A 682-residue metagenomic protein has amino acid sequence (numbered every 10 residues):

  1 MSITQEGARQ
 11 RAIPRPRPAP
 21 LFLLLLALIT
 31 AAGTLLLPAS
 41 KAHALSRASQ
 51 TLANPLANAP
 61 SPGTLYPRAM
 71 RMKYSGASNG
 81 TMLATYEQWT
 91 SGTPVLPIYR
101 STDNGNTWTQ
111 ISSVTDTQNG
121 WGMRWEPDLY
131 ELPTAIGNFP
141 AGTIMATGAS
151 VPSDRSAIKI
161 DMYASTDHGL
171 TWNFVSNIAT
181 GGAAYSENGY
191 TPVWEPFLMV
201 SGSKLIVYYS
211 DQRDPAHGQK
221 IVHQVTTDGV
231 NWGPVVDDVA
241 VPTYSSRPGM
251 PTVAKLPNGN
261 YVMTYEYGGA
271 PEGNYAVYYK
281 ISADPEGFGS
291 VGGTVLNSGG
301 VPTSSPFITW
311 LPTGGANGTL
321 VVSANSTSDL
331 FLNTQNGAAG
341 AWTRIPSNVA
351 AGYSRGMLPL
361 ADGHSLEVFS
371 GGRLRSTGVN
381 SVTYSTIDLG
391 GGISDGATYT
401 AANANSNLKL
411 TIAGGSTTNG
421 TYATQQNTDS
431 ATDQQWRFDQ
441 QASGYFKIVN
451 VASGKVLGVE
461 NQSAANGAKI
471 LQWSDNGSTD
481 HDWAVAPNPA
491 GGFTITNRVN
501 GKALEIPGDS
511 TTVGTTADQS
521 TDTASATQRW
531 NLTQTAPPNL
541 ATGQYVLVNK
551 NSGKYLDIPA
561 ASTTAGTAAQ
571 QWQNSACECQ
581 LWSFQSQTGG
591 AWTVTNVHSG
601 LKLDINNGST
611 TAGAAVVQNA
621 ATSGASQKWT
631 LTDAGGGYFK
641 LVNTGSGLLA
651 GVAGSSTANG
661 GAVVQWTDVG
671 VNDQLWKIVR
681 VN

Functional and structural regions predicted by a protein language model:
M1-A44: Secretory targeting and sorting signals
L45-L65, M70-M123, L132-N188, V200-Y244 (+5 more regions): Beta-rich carbohydrate-recognition and catalytic domains
L65-R68, M123-Y130, P192-F197, G249-T252 (+3 more regions): Beta-propeller and closely related beta-sheet repeat lectin domains
G80, A141-I144, G396-A397, N419-G420 (+6 more regions): Glycine-centered loop/turn motifs
M82, I144, L205, N260-Y261 (+9 more regions): Hydrophobic residues embedded in beta-strands of well-ordered beta-sheets
Y99, D161-Y163, V222-Q224, Y278-K280 (+10 more regions): Conserved hydrophobic/aromatic positions in well-ordered beta-strands
A316-N317, I393-T418, Q435-A464, D482-T511 (+4 more regions): Extracellular glycan-recognition/adhesion modules and their associated mucin-like linkers
